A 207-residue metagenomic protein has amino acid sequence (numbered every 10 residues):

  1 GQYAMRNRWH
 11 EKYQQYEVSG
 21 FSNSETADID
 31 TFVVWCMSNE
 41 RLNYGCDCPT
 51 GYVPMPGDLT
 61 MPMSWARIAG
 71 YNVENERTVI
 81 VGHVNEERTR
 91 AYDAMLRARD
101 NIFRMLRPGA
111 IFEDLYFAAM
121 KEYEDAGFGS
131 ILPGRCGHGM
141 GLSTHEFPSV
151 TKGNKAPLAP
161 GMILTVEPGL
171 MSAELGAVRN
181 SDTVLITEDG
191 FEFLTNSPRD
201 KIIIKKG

Functional and structural regions predicted by a protein language model:
G1-G207: Active-site neighborhoods and metal-handling regions in enzymes and metal-associated proteins
